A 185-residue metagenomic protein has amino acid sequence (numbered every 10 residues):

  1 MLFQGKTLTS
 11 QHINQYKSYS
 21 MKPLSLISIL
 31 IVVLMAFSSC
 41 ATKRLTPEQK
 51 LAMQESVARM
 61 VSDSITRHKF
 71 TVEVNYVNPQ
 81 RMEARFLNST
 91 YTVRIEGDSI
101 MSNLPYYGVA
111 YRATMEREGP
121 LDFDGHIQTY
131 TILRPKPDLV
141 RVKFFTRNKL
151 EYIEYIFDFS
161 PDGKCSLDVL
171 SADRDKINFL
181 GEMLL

Functional and structural regions predicted by a protein language model:
S18-I27: Bacterial N-terminal signal peptides that target proteins for export
I27-L34: Sec-dependent N-terminal signal peptides
A36-S39: C-terminal motif of bacterial Sec signal peptides marking the signal peptidase cleavage site
A41-R44: Bacterial signal peptide processing site
S62-V77: A short, Trp-centered hydrophobic/proline-enriched beta-strand micro-motif
N75-N88: N-terminal post-signal-peptidase region of extra-cytosolic proteins
S89-P135: Mid-length scaffold segments of soluble, non-membrane domains
Q128-L185: Helix-rich interaction surfaces within compact, conserved domain-sized segments that mediate assembly or partner
